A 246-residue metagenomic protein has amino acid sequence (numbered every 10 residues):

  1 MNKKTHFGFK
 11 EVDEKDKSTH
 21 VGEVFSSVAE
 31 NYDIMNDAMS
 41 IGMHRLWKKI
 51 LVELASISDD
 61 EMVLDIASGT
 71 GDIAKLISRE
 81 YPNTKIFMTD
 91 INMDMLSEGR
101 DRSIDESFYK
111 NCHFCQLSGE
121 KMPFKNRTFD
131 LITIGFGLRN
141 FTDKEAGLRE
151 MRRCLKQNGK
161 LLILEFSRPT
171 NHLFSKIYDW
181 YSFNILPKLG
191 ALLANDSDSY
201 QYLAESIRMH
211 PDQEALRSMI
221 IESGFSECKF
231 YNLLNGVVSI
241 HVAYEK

Functional and structural regions predicted by a protein language model:
M1-G22: N-terminal auxiliary segments of SAM/dcSAM-dependent transferases
N31-I34, I41-E61, L76: Conserved alpha-helix/loop element of class I SAM-dependent methyltransferases that forms part of the SAM/SAH-binding
Y32, I132-T133: Hydrophobic beta-strand segment of the Class I
M62-K121: Class I SAM-dependent methyltransferase SAM/SAH-binding core
E120-L131: A short acidic, Gly/Pro-enriched loop at the edge of an enzyme's catalytic core that lines a small-molecule cofactor
E145-N158: A short glycine-rich, Lys/Arg-flanked "PGG" loop and its adjoining helix->strand segment in the class I
L164-M219, S223, K229: C-terminal alpha-helical "lid/dimerization" subdomain adjacent to the S-adenosyl-L-methionine
R217, S223-K246: Core SAM-dependent methyltransferase catalytic element
